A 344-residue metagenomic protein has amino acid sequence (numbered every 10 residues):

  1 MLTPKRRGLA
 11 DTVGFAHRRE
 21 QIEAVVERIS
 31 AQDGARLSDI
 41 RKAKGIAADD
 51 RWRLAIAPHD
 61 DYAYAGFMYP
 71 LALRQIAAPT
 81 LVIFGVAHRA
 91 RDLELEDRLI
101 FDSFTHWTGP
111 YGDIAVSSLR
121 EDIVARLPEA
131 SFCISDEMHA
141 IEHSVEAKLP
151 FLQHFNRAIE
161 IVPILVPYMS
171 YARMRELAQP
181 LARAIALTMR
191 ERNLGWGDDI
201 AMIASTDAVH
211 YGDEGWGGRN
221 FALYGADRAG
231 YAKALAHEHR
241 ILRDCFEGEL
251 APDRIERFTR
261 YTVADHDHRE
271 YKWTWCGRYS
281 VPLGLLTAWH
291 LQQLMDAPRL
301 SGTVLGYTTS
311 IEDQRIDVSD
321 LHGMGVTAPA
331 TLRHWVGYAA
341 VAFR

Functional and structural regions predicted by a protein language model:
M1-L286, H290, L294-M295, Y307-R315: Active-site histidine-anchored catalytic micro-motif
I185, H290-Q292, A297-R344: Long, Lys/Arg- and hydrophobic-enriched amphipathic alpha-helices
